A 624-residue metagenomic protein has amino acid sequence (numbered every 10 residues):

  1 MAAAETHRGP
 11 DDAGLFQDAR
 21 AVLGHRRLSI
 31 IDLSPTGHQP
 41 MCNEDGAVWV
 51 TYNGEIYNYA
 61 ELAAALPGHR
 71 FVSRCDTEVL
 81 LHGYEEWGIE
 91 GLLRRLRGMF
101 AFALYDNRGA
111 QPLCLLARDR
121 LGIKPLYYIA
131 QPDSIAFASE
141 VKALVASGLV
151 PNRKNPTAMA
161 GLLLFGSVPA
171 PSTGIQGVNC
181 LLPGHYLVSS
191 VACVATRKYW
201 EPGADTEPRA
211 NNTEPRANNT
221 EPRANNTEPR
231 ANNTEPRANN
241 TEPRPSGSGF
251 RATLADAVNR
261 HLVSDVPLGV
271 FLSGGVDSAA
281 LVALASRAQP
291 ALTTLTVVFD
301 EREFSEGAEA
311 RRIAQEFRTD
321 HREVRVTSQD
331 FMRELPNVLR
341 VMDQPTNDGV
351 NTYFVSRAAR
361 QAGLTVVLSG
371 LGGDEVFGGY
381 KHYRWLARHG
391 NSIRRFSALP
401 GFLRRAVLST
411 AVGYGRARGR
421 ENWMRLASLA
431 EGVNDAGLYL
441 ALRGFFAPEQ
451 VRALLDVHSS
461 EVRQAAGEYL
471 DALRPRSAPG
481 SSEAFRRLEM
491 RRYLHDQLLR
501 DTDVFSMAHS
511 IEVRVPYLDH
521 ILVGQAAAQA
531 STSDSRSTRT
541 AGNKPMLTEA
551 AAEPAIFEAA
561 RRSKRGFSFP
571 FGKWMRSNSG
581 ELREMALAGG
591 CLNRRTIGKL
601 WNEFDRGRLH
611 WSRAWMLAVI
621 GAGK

Functional and structural regions predicted by a protein language model:
M1-E221, N225-N226, N232-D343, T352 (+3 more regions): Cysteine-centered catalytic environments shared across enzyme families
A3, D18, A146, Q176-L182 (+4 more regions): Adenosyl-5′-phosphate
L15-Q17, P125-Y128, A280-A283, G349 (+5 more regions): Generic hydrophobic alpha-helical membrane-span motif
S73-D76, L96, N155-P156, S246 (+13 more regions): Hydrophobic (often cysteine-bearing) scaffold residues that line and stabilize catalytic clefts of nucleotide/cofactor
L104, L115-L116, A136, V367-S369 (+2 more regions): A structural signal for short, well-ordered beta-strand segments and their strand-loop junctions that often border
R120, F354-G419, Y439-A441, L498 (+1 more regions): Active-site adenylate/phosphate-handling loop in enzymes that bind or generate adenylated species
S328-D348, P448, L455-A466: Mobile, glycine- and charge-enriched loop segments and immediately flanking short secondary-structure elements within
P336-R340, H382-W385, W574-S577: Short low-complexity, flexible loop/linker segments enriched in glycine and/or proline with clustered acidic
